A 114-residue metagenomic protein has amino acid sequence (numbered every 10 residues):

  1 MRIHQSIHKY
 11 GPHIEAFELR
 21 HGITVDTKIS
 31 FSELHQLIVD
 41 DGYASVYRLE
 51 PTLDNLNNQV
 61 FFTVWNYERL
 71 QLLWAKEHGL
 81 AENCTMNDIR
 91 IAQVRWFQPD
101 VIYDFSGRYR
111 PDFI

Functional and structural regions predicted by a protein language model:
M1-V25, F61-L72: Short, solvent-exposed beta-strand-terminating loops
H8-G11, V39-N55, V64-I114: Extended catalytic core of nucleotide-activated donor transferases of GT-like folds
L19-I38, S45-T52: Short amphipathic alpha-helix
N58: Short phosphate-binding/catalytic loops that engage adenosine nucleotides
